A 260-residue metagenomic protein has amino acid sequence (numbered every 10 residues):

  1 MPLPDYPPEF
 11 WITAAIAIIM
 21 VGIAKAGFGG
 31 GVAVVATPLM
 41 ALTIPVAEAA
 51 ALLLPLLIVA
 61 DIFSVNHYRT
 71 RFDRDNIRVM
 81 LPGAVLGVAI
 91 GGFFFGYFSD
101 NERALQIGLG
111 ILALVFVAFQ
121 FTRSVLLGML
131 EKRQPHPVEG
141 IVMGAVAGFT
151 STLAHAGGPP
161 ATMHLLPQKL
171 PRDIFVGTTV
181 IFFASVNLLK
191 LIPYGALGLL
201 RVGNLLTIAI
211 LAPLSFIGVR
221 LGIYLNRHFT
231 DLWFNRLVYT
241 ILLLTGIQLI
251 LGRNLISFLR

Functional and structural regions predicted by a protein language model:
M1-T43, G128-T179: Selected transmembrane alpha-helices and immediately adjacent juxtamembrane segments of polytopic inner-membrane
L3, F10-W11, M40-I58, R103-A113 (+2 more regions): Structural signature of hydrophobic alpha-helical transmembrane segments
I18-I23, V59-F72, F119-G128, T162-K169 (+1 more regions): C-terminal ends of transmembrane helices
A49, I90-G96, A147-A156, K190 (+1 more regions): Hydrophobic alpha-helical transmembrane segments in multi-pass integral membrane proteins
L52-N101, L188-D231: Selective hydrophobic functional segments
D61-H67, G92, G108-R133, Y224 (+1 more regions): Transmembrane helix exit motif
D73-V85, Q106-L109, K132-I141, I174-V180 (+1 more regions): Cytoplasmic-side transmembrane-helix entry/capping segments in multi-pass membrane proteins
F175, G222-L243: Interfacial loop-to-transmembrane junctions
